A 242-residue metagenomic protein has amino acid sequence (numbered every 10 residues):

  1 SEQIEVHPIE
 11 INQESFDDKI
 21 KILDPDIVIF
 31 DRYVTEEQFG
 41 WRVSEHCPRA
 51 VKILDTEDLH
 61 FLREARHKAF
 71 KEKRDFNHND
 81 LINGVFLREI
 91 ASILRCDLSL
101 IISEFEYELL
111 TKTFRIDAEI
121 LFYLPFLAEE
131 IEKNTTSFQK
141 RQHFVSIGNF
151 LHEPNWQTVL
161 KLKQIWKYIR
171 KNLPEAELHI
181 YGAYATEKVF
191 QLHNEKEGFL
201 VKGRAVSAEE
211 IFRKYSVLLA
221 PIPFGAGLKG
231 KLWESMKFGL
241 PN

Functional and structural regions predicted by a protein language model:
S1-I27, P48: N-terminal pre-catalytic "stem/leader" segment of glycosyltransferase-like enzymes
K19-Q38, I53: Short N-terminal targeting/anchoring amphipathic segment
P25-D26, D97, R213-G227, F238-L240: Acidic donor-binding loop of glycosyltransferase active sites
D31, I101-S103, Y181: Replace "coordinates the UDP/GDP/TDP-sugar" with "coordinates nucleotide-activated sugar donors
Q38-F39, N83-A118, E187-F190: A short, active-site helix/loop in glycosyltransferases that binds the activated sugar's phosphate group
L54-N83, Q139, N149: Acceptor-binding helix/loop patch of EC 2.4 sugar-transfer enzymes, predominantly nucleotide-sugar-dependent
K112, I116-R213: Conserved catalytic-core segment of nucleotide-activated headgroup transferases in glycan assembly
E209, G230-F238: Short alpha-helical segment that forms part of, or immediately flanks, the ligand-binding pocket in carbohydrate-active
